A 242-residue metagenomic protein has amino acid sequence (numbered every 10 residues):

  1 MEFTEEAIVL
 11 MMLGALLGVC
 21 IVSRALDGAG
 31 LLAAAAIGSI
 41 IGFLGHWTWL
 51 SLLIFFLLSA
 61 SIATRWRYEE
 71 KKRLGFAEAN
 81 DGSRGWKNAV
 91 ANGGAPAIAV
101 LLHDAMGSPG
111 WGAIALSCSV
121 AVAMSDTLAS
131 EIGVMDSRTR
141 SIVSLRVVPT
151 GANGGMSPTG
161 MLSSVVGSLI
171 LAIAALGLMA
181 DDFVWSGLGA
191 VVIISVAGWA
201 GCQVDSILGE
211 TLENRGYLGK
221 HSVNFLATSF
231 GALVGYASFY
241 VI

Functional and structural regions predicted by a protein language model:
M1-A129, G133-I242: Hydrophobic alpha-helical transmembrane segments
